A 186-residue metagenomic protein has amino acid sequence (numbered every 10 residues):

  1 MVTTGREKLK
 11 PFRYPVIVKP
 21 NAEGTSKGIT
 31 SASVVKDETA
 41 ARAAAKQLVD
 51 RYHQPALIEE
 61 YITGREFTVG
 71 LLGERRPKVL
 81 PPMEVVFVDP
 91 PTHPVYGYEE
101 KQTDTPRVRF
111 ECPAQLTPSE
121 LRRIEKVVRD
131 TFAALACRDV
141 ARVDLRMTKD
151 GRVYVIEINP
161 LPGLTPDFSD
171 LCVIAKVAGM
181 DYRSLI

Functional and structural regions predicted by a protein language model:
M1-L57, T63-R65, R76: Active-site nucleotide/adenylate-binding loops and adjacent lid/helix of ATP-dependent enzymes
R13-P15, E66-T68, R142, V155: Broad gene-expression machinery/nucleic-acid interaction feature
P20, G73, E84, N159-P162: Short beta-strand elements
N21-E23, K101-T103, L161-L164: Short connector loops/turns at beta-strand edges and beta->alpha or beta->beta junctions
T25-G28, R107-F110, P166-S169: Short small-residue beta-strand/loop micro-motif enriched in glycine and branched aliphatics
E38-K126, M147-Y154: Phosphate-binding site of ATP-dependent enzymes
Q115-I186: ATP-dependent carboxylate activation and anion-phosphoryl transfer catalytic cores that bind Mg-ATP to form
